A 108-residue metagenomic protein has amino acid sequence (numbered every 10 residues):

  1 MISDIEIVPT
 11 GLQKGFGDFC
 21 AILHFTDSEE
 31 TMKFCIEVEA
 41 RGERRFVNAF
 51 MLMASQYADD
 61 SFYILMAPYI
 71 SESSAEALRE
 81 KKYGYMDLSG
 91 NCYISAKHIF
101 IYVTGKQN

Functional and structural regions predicted by a protein language model:
M1-L12: Acidic-basic catalytic patches of nuclease active cores, encompassing PD-(D/E)XK and other metal-cofactor nuclease
G11-C20, A75-E76, K97: Short, solvent-exposed polar/charged micro-motifs at secondary-structure junctions
G17-Y57, I64-L65: Conserved catalytic cores of phosphodiester-cleaving nucleases, focusing on short active-site segments
V47-A49, S74-E80, A96-I99: Short, conserved acidic/polar surface loops in the N-terminal third of protein domains
A58-K82, M86: Nucleic-acid nuclease catalytic cores
L88-I94: Short, acidic/turn-prone active-site loops that include or flank metal/cofactor- and phosphate-binding residues
K97-Q107: N-terminal intrinsically disordered, cationic/polar leader segments that include organellar targeting peptides
